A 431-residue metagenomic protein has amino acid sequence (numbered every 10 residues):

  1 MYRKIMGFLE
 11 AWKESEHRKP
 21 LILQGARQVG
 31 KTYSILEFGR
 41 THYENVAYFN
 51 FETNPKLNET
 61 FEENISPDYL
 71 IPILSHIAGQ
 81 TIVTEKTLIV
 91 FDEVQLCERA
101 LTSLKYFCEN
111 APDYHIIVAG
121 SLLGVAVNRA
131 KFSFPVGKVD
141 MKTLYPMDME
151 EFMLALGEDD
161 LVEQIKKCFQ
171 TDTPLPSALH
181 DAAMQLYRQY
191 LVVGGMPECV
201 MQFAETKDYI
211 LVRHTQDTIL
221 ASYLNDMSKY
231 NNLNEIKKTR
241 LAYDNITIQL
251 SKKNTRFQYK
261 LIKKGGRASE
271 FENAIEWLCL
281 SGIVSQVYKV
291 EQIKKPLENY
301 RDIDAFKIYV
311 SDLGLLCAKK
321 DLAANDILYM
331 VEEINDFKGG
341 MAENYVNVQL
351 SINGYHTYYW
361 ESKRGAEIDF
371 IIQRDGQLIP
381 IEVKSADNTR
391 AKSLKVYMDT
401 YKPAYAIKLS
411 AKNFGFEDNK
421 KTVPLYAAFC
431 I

Functional and structural regions predicted by a protein language model:
Y2-E16: Pre-Walker A adenine-sensing motif
K31: Conserved lysine of the Walker
S34, F38: Hydrophobic positions on the alpha1 helix immediately C-terminal to the Walker A/P-loop
T53-E85: Short glycine-rich substrate-engagement loop in P-loop NTPases that contacts/grips substrate
V90, H115-S121, T143: Structural recognition of the conserved hydrophobic beta-strand(s) that form the central parallel beta-sheet of P-loop
V127-S251: Interdomain motor-coupling "hinge/lid" segment immediately C-terminal to the ATP-binding subdomain of NTP-driven enzymes
M196, V200-I368, I372: Accessory nucleic acid-recognition modules appended to NTPase machines
V346, L350, I368-D387, A406: Conserved catalytic cores of phosphodiester-cleaving nucleases, focusing on short active-site segments
